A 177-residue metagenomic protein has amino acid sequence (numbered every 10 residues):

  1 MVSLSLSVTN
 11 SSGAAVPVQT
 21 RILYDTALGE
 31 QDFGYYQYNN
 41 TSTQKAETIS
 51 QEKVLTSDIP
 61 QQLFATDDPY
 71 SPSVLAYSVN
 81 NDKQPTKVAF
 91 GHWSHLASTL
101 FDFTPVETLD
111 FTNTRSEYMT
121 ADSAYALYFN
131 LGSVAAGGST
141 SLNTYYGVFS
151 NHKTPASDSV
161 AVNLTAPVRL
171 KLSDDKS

Functional and structural regions predicted by a protein language model:
M1-L4, L142, K176: Short, solvent-exposed loop/turn segments enriched in Ser/Thr/Gly
V2-T56: Acidic (Asp/Glu-rich), glycine- and aromatic
R21-E30, T66-R169: Beta-strand-rich recognition/accessory modules
Y38-P85: Active-site/ligand-binding surface loops and adjacent short beta/alpha elements that line catalytic pockets across
V168-S177: Short, solvent-exposed loop/linker segments at the N-terminal edge of repeated beta-sheet extracellular domains
